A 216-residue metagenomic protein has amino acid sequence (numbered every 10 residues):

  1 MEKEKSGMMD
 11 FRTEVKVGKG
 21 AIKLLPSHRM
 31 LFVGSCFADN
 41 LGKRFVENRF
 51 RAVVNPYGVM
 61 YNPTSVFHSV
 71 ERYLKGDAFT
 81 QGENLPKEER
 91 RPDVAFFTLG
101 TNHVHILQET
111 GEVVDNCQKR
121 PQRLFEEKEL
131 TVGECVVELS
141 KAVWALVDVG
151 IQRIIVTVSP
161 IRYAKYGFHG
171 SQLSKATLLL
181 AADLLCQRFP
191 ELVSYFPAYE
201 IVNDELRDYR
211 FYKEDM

Functional and structural regions predicted by a protein language model:
M1-H68, A181-L184: Serine-esterase "nucleophile elbow" of acetyl-processing enzymes
E4-D10, S27, E71-Y73, L130-G133 (+1 more regions): Short linear motifs at secondary-structure transitions and domain/linker junctions
G18, V66, V70-Y73, C135 (+1 more regions): Generic hydrophobic alpha-helical segments
A38-E109: Conserved SGNH/GDSL esterase-like catalytic core that processes O-acyl groups on lipids and polysaccharides
A78-M216: Alpha-helical cap/lid subdomain in secreted, periplasmic, or secretory-pathway luminal O-acyl-processing enzymes
